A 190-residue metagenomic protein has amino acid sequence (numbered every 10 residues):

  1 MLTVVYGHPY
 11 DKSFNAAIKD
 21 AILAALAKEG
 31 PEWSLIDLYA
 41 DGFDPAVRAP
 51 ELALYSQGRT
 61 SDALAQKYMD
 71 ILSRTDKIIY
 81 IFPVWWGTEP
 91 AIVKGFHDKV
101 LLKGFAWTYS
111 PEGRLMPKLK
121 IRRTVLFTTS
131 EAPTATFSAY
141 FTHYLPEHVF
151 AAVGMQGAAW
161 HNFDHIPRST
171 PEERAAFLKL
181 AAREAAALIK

Functional and structural regions predicted by a protein language model:
M1, E32-S34, R122-T124, Q156-G157: Residues at the starts of beta-strands that form the adenosine-phosphate
M1-F105, Y109, R168, E172-K190: N-terminal beta1-alpha1-beta2 submodule of the flavodoxin-like/Rossmannoid cofactor-binding fold
Y6-H8, T128-E131, D164-P167: Short, histidine-centered active-site or binding-site loop motifs used for metal coordination, general acid-base
A27-E29, K120, G154: Short, structurally constrained coil/turn elements that cap an alpha-helix or connect an alpha-helix to the following
I36, F127, H161-F163: Hydrophobic residues at beta-strand termini and immediately following loops that shape nucleotide-binding pockets
S73, A91, L119-R122, Q156: Structured loop/turn residues at beta-strand edges in well-structured enzyme cores
T108-A152: Short, glycine-/small-residue-rich phosphate/pyrophosphate-handling segment
T136, H143-K190: Glycine-rich phosphate/pyrophosphate-binding loop and the adjoining helix
